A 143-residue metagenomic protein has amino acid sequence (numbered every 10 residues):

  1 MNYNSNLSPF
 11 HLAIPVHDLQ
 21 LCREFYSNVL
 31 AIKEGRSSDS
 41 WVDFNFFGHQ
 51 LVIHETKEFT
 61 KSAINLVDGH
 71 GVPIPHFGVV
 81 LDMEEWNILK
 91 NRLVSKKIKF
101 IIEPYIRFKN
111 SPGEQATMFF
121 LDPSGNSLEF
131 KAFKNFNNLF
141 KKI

Functional and structural regions predicted by a protein language model:
M1-Q20, F77, L81, A132-I143: N-terminal beta-strand motif that seeds the catalytic metal site of vicinal oxygen chelate
N2-Y3, K90-I143: Vicinal oxygen chelate
N4, E34, V42-D43, L66-G69 (+1 more regions): Short secondary-structure boundary/capping segments
S8-H17, N45, I64-R92, Q115-L121: Vicinal oxygen chelate
P15-K57: Core segments of cupin and vicinal oxygen chelate
E24, N28, N87-S95: Replace "anionic and nucleotidyl ligands
V52, F59-A63, F136-L139: A short local loop/turn or secondary-structure capping micro-motif enriched for an aromatic residue
E58-F59, K99: Active-site/binding-pocket entry motifs
